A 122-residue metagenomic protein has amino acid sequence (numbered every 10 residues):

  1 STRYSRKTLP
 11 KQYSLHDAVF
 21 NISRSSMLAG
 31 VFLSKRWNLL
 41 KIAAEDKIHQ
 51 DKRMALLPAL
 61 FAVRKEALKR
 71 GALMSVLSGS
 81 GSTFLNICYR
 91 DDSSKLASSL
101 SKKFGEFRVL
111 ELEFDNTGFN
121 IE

Functional and structural regions predicted by a protein language model:
S1-V31, L40: Anionic-ligand binding region
F32-E122: Glycine-rich, charge-dense phosphate/pyrophosphate-binding loop(s) and the adjacent flexible "lid"/catalytic subdomain
